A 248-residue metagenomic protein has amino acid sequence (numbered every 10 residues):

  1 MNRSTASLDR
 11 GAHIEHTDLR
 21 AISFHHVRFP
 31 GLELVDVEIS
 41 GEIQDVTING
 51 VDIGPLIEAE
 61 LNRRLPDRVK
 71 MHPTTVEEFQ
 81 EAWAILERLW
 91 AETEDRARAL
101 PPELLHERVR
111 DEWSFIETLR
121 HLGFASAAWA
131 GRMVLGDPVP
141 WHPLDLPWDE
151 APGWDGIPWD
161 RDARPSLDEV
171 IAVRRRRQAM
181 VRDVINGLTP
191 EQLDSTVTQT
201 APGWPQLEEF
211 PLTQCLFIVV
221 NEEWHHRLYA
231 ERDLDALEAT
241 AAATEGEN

Functional and structural regions predicted by a protein language model:
M1-E60: Tandem repeat scaffolds
D52, L56-A82, A130-Q178, L237-N248: Short, helix-capping/interhelical loops that line the mouth of catalytic, cofactor-, or ligand-binding pockets
K70-P101: Linear-motif-rich, low-complexity cytosolic tails and juxtamembrane regions
F79, L86-W90, D111-F115, L119-G123 (+3 more regions): Hydrophobic alpha-helical segments and helix-packing faces
A82-L89, T93, A125, S166 (+3 more regions): Alpha-helical packing segments of well-folded alpha/beta enzyme cores
P102-G156, A179, T196-N248: Short, contiguous alpha-helical
D137-V139, I185-D194: Proline-centered turn/helix-capping motifs that create local helix->coil transitions or kinks
A163, L193-V197: Major-groove DNA-contacting interfaces characterized by cationic-aromatic clusters
